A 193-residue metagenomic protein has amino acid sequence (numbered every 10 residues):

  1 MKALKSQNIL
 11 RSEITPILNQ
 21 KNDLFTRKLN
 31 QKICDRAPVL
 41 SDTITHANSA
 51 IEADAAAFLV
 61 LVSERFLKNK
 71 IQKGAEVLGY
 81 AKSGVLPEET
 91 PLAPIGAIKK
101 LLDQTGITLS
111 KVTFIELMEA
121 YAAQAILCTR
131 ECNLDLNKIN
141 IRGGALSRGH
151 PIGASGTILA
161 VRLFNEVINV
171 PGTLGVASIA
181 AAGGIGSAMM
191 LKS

Functional and structural regions predicted by a protein language model:
M1-K68, E131, L136-K138: N-terminal extracellular/periplasmic Venus flytrap/periplasmic-binding protein-like
M1-L10, A37, F66-L67, Y80-G84 (+3 more regions): Change "in soluble alpha/beta enzymes" to "in soluble alpha/beta proteins
Q20, L78-S147: Active-site pocket-lining segment
L40-I51, A81, T113-A120, N140-S155 (+1 more regions): Cysteine-centered functional microenvironments
T45-A57, L78-Q104, R148-I158, R162 (+1 more regions): Active-site pocket-shaping loop/turn-to-helix segments
T45-E64, G156-S193: Conserved beta-strand-centric core segments of catalytic alpha/beta enzyme folds
Q72-L78: Short helix-loop-beta-strand segments that form the rim/entrance of peptidase-like active sites
